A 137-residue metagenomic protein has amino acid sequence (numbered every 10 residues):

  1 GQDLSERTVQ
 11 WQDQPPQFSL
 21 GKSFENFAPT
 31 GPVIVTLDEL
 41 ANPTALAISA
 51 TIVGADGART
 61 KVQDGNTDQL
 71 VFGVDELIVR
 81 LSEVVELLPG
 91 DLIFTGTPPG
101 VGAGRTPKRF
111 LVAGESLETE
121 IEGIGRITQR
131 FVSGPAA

Functional and structural regions predicted by a protein language model:
R7-A137: Catalytic-pocket segment enriched in acidic/His residues
